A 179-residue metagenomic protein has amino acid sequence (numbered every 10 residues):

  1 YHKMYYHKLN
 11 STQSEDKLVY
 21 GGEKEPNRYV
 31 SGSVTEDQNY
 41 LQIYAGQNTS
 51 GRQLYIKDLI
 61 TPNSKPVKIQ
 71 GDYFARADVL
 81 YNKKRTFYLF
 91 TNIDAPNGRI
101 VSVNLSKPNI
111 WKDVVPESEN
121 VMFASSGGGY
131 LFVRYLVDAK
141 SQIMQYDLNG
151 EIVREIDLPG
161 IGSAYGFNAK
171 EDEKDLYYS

Functional and structural regions predicted by a protein language model:
Y1-S179: Peripheral, non-catalytic segments that deliver or gate enzyme domains
